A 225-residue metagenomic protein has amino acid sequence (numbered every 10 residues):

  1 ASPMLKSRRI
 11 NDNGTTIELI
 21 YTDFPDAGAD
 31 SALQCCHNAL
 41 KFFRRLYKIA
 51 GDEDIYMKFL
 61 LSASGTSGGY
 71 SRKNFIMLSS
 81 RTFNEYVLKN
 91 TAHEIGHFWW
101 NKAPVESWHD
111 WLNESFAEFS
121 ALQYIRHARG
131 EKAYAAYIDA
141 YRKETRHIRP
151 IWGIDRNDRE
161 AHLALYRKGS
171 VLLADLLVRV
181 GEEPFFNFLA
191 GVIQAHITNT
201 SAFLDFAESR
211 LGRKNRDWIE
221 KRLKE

Functional and structural regions predicted by a protein language model:
L5-H109: Juxtacatalytic substrate-recognition/specificity segment
D26-H37, T82-Y86, N90, S107 (+6 more regions): Soluble non-cytosolic domains of exported or imported proteins
L33, H37-L40, A92-H93, E114 (+5 more regions): Extracytoplasmic/secreted envelope proteins and their assembly/folding machinery, especially bacterial periplasmic
Y47-G51, W99-A103, S107, S120-A128 (+4 more regions): A generic secondary-structure signal for well-formed alpha-helical elements
G51, D155, H162, R167-E225: Amphipathic alpha-helical substructures
G51-K58, E106-H109, K132-A135, F186-G191 (+1 more regions): Surface-exposed patches in mature extracellular/periplasmic domains of secreted proteins
S67-R72, I125-G130, A195-A202: Secretory-pathway/luminal and periplasmic proteins that interact with or process carbohydrate-rich
W108-L172, R179, E220-E225: Acidic/His/Gly-enriched intrinsically disordered linker/tail segments that often contain short helix/coil "MoRF-like"
